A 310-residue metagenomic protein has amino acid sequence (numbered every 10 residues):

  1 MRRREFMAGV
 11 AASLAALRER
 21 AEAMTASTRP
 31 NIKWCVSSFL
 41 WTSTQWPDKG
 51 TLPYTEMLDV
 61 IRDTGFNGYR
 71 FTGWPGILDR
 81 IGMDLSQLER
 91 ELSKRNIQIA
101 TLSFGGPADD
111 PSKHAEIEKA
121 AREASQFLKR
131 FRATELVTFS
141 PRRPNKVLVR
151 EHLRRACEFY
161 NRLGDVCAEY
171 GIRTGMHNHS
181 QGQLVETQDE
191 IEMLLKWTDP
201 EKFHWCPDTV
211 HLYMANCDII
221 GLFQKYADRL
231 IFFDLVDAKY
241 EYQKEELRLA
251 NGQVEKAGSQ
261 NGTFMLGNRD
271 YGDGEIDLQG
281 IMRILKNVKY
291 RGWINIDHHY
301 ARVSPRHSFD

Functional and structural regions predicted by a protein language model:
R2-G65, T187-D310: Histidine-acidic metal/acid-base catalytic patches
V10-L17, T28, E91-K94, Q98 (+2 more regions): Active-site acidic/histidine proton-transfer and metal-coordination neighborhood in alpha/beta enzyme cores
F39-L52, P107-I117, V149-E151: Active-site mouth loops of central-metabolism enzymes
F39-W41, T72-G76, F104-P107, P141-R143 (+4 more regions): Active-site beta-loop-alpha junctions enriched in small/polar residues
P53, D84, E116, A120 (+4 more regions): Soluble or luminal CAZymes and related metallo-dependent hydrolases
M57, L88, A124, L163 (+1 more regions): Aromatic/hydrophobic pocket-lining residues that form π-stacking "cages" and hydrophobic walls in ligand
R70, T101, V137, G175 (+2 more regions): Conserved beta-strand positions in the central sheet of alpha/beta enzyme cores
R70-E89, R143: Glycine-rich, proline-tolerant flexible connector loops at the mouths of alpha/beta enzymes
